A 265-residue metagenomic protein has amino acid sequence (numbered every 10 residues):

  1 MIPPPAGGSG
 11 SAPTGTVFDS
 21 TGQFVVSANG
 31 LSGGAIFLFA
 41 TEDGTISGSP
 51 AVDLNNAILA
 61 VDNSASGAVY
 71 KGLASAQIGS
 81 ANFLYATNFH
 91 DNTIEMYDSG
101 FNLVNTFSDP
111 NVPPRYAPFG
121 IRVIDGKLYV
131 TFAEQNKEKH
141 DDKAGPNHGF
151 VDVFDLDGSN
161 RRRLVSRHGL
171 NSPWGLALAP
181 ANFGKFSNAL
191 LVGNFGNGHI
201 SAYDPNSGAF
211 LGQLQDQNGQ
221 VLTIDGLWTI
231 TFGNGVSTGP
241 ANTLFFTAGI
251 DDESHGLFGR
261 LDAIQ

Functional and structural regions predicted by a protein language model:
M1-Q265: Sequence/structural signature of beta-propeller domains
